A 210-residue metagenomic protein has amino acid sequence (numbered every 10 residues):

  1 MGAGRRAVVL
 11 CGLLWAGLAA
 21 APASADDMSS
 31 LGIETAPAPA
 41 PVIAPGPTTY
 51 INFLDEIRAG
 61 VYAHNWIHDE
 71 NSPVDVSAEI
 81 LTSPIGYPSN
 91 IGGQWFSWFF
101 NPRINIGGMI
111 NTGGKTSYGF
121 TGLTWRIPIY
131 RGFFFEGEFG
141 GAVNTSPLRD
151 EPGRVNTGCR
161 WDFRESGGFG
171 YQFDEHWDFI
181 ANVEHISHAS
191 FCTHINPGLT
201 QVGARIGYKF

Functional and structural regions predicted by a protein language model:
M1-T49: Cleavable N-terminal export/targeting peptides
F53, F100, K115, I129-R131 (+2 more regions): Short coil turns and loop connectors of transmembrane beta-barrels in diderm outer membranes and organellar homologs
I57, I85-N90, R131-F135, E175-A181 (+1 more regions): Repeated loop/turn-to-beta-strand initiation elements of outer-membrane beta-barrel proteins
I57-N65, F99-T112, V183-S187: Transmembrane beta-strand segments that form the barrel wall of outer-membrane beta-barrel proteins
H64-P73, G108-G119, I129-R131, F191-P197: Solvent-exposed loop/turn segments connecting transmembrane beta-strands in outer-membrane beta-barrel proteins
V74-I80, G198-F210: Outer-membrane beta-barrel "beta-signal"
I80-P84, W125-I127, Y171, Y208-F210: Residue-level signature of outer-membrane beta-barrel architecture
E136-S166, G170, W177: Outer-membrane beta-barrel translocator/channel fold
